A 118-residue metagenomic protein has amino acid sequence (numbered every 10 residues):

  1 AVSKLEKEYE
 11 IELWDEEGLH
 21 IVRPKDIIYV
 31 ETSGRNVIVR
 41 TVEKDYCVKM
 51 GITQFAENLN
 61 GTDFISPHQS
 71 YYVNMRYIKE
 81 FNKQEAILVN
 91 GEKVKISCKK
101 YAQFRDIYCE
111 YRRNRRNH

Functional and structural regions predicted by a protein language model:
A1-E17, K100-H118: Eukaryotic intrinsically disordered, low-complexity regulatory linkers and tails enriched in Ser/Thr/Pro
A1-K95: Conserved binding/recognition cores within well-folded domains
